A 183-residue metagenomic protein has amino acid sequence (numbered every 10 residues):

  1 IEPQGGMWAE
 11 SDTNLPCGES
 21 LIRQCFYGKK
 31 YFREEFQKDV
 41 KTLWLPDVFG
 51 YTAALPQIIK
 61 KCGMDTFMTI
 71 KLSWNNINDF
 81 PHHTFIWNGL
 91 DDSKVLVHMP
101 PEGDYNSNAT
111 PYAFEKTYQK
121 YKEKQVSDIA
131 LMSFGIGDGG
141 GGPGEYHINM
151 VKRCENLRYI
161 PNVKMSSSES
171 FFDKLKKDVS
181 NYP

Functional and structural regions predicted by a protein language model:
I1-P183: Catalytic-domain carbohydrate-binding cleft regions of carbohydrate-active enzymes
